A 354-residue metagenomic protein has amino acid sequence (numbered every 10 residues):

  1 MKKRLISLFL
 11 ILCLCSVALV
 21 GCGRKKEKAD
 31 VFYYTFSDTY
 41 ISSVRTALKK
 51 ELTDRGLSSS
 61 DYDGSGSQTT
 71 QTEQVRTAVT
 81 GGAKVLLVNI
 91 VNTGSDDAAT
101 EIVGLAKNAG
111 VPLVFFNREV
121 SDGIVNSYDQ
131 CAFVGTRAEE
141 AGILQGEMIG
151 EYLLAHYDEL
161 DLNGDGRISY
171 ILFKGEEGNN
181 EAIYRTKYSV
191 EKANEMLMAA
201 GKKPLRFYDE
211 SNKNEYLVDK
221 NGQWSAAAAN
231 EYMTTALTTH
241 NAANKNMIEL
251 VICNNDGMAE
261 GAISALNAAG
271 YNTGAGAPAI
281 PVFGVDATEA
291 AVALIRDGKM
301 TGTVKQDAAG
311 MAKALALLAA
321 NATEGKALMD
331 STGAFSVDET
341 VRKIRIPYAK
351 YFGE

Functional and structural regions predicted by a protein language model:
A18-G21: C-terminal motif of bacterial Sec signal peptides marking the signal peptidase cleavage site
K28-A47, E51-L52, S60-T77, G81 (+3 more regions): Extracytoplasmic "Venus flytrap"
Y40-D54, A141-Q145, N180-F207, S211 (+3 more regions): Short, solvent-exposed amphipathic alpha-helices that sit in or adjacent to ligand/effector-binding or catalytic
R55, G164-S169, F173-E177, E181 (+2 more regions): Hinge/cleft segment of the Venus flytrap/periplasmic-binding protein
S65-A138, D256-A259: Beta-alpha junction/loop-to-helix N-cap segments that form part of ligand/metal-binding clefts
Q71, A132-D165, Y184, A226-M233 (+2 more regions): Hydrophobic alpha-helical segments within soluble ligand-binding/sensing domains
V85-A109, L113, S189, S211-V292: Hydrophobic alpha-helical
I102-E140, L144, H156-S169, F173 (+2 more regions): Flexible loop/hinge segments that line or gate small-molecule binding clefts
